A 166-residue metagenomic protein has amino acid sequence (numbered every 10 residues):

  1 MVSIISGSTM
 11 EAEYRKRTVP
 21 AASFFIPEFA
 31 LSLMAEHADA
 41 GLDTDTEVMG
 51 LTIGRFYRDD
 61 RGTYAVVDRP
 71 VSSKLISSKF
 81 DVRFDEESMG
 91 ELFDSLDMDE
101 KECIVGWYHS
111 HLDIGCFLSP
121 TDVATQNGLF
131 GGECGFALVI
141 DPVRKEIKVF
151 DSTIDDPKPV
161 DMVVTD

Functional and structural regions predicted by a protein language model:
M1-I104, D113-D166: Conserved beta-strand-loop surface patch within small alpha/beta domains used for substrate/adaptor or ligand engagement
